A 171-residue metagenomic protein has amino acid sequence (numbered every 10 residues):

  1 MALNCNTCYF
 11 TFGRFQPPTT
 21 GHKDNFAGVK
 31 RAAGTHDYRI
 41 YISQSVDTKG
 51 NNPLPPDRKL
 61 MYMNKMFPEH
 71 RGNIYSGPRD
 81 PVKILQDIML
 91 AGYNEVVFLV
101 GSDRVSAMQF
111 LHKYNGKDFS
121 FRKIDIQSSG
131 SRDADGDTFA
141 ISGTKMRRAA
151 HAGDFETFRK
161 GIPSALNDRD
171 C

Functional and structural regions predicted by a protein language model:
M1-C171: Nucleotidyltransferase catalytic core that binds NTPs
